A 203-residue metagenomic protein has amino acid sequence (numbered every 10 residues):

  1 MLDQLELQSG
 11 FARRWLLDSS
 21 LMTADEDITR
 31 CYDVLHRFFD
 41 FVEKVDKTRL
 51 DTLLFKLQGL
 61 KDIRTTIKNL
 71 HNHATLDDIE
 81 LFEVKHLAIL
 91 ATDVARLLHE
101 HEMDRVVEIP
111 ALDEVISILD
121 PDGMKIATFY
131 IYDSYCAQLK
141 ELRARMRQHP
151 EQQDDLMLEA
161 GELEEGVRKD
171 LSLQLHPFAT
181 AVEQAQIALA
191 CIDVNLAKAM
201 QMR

Functional and structural regions predicted by a protein language model:
M1-Q138, L142: Conserved amphipathic alpha-helical "coupling/scaffold" segments that transmit conformational changes between domains
T65, I89-R96, I116-R203: Conserved P-loop NTPase architecture
